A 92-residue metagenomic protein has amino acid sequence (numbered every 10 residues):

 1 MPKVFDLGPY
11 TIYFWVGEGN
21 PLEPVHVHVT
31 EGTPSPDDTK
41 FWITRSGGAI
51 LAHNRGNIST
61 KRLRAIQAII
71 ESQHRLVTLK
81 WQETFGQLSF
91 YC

Functional and structural regions predicted by a protein language model:
M1-V25: Short, charged/polar N-terminal "headpieces" of proteins
M1-V4, T39, R75: A broad, low-specificity signal for short, low-complexity segments enriched in glycine/proline and polar/charged
P2, W15-G17, V29-E31, N54 (+3 more regions): Short, flexible coil/linker segments at or flanking structured domains
G19-K61: A short, structured beta-strand/loop element
N54-C92: Well-ordered alpha/beta subsegment
